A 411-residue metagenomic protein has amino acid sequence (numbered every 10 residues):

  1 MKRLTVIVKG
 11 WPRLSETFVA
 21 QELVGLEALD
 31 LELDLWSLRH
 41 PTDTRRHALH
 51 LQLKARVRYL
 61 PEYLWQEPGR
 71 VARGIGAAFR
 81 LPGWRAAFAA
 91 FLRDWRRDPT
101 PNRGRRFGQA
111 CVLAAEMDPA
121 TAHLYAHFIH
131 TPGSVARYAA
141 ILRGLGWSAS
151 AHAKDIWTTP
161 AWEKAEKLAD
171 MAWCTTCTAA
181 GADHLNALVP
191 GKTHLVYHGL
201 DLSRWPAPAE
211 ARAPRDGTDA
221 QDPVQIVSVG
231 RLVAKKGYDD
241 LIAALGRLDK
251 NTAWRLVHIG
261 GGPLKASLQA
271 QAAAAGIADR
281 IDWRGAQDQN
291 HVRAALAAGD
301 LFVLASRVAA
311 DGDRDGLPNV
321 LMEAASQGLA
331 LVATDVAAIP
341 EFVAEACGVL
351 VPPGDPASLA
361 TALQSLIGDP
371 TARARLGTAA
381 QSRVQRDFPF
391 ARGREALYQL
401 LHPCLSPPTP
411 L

Functional and structural regions predicted by a protein language model:
A115, A220-L232, Y238, I242-W283 (+3 more regions): A conserved nucleotide-sugar
P160-E163, N186, L200-T218, D222: Acidic anion/phosphate-binding donor-loop and adjacent secondary structure in glycosyltransferase catalytic cores
A180, G199: Carbohydrate-associated surface elements
R280, S358, S365, A372-D387 (+1 more regions): A short, well-ordered alpha-helix in the C-terminal region of glycosyltransferases
A286-D288, A294-G299: Short alpha-helical donor nucleotide-sugar binding micro-motif in glycosyltransferases
A297-G312, L329: Acidic donor-binding loop of glycosyltransferase active sites
L321, S326, A330-A333, V343: Short hydrophobic beta-strand element within catalytic cores of glycosyltransferases and related nucleotide-activated
E345-P356, S365-T371: Conserved acidic donor-binding segment of nucleotide-sugar-dependent glycosyltransferases
